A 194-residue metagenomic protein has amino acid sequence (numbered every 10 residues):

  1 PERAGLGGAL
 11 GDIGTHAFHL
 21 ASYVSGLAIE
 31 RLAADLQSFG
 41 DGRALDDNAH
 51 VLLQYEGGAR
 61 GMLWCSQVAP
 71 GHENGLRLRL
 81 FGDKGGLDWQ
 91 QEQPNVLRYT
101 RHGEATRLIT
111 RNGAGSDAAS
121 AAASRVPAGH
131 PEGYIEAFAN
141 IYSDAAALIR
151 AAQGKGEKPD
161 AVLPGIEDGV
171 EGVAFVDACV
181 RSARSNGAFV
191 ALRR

Functional and structural regions predicted by a protein language model:
P1-E2, A121-G129, R150-E157: Short glycine/proline-rich turn/loop motifs
P1-R43, A49-L53, L97, A122 (+1 more regions): Predominantly a Rossmann-like dinucleotide-binding segment in NAD(P)-dependent oxidoreductases
G5-L10, P127-Y134, K158-I166: Active-site rim elements
G8-G11, T15-H19, E136-S143, E167-D177: A structural signal for well-ordered alpha-helical segments within the folded catalytic domains of diverse enzymes
L36-D46, E56-N140: NAD(P)-dinucleotide binding in Rossmann-like oxidoreductases
N48-A49, D160: Short loop/turn microsegments at loop-to-beta-strand junctions
S143-R194: C-terminal helix-rich "cap/oligomerization" subdomain common to oxidoreductases
